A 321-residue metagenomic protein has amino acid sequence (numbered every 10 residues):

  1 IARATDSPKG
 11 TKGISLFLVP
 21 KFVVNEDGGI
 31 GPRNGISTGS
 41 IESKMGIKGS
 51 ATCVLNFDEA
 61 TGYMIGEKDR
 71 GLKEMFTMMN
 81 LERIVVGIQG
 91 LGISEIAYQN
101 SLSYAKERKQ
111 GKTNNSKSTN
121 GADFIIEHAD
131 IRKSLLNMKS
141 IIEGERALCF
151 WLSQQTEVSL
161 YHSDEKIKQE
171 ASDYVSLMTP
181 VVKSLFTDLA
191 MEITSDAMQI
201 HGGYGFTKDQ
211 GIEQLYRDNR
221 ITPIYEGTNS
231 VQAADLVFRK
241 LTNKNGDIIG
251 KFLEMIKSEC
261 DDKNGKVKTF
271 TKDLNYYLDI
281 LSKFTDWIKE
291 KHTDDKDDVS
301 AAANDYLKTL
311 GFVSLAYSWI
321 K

Functional and structural regions predicted by a protein language model:
I1-R33: A short core secondary-structure module
K12-S15, N34, S43, A51-L55 (+6 more regions): Structural beta-strand/beta-sheet cores of well-ordered domains, especially the beta-sheet scaffolds that support
F17, E82-I96, T179, K183-T187 (+1 more regions): Structured ligand/cofactor/substrate-binding pocket environments in proteins
V24-G39, K44, A51-E82, L102-I126 (+1 more regions): A glycine-rich, basic-preceded beta-loop-alpha segment at the flavin cofactor/substrate interface of flavin-utilizing
I47, W151, D173-K251: Alpha-helix capping/hinge segments and adjacent helical runs
R83-S159, N245-T293, D298-I320: Extended amphipathic alpha-helical segments enriched in small hydrophobics
H128-Q199: Gly/Pro-rich turn-and-neighbor structural signature
